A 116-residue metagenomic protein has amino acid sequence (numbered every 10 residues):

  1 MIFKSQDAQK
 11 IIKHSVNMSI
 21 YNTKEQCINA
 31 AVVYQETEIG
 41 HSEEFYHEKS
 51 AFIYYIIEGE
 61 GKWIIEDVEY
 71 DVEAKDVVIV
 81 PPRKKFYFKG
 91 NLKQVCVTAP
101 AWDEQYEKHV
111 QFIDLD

Functional and structural regions predicted by a protein language model:
M1-A31, H41-E44, H109-D116: A short, N-terminal "cap"/entry segment at the start of jelly-roll beta-barrel domains of the cupin/DSBH fold
K4, E66-R83: Short acidic-glycine-tyrosine-enriched beta hairpin
K24, I64-V68, N91: Short strand-coil-strand connectors
V33-Q35: Compact, glycine-rich, soluble single-domain proteins
T37-I39: Forkhead-associated
F45-E48, F86: Histidine-centered divalent metal-coordination motifs
H47-A74, V110: A short beta-strand-loop-beta hairpin characteristic of the jelly-roll/cupin
P82-K108: Ligand-binding loop in jelly-roll beta-barrel domains
